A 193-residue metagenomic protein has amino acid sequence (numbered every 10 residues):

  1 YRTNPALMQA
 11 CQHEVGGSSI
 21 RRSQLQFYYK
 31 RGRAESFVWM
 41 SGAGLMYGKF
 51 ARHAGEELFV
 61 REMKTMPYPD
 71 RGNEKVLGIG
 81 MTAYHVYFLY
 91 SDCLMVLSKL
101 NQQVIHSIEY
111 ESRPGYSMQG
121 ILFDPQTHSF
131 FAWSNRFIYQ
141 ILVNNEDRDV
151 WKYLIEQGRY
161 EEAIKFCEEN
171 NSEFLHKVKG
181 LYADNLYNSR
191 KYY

Functional and structural regions predicted by a protein language model:
Y1-H85, L89, C93-D124, Y139-Y182 (+1 more regions): WD40-like beta-propeller blades
F131-A132: Acidic, Ser/Thr/Pro/Gly-enriched alpha-helical scaffold modules and adjacent low-complexity linkers in large eukaryotic
N135-R136: Recognizes the extracellular SEMA beta-propeller fold with strongest preference for semaphorin/plexin SEMA domains
R159, K191-Y192: Residues in the short coil linking paired helices within alpha-helical repeat scaffolds
